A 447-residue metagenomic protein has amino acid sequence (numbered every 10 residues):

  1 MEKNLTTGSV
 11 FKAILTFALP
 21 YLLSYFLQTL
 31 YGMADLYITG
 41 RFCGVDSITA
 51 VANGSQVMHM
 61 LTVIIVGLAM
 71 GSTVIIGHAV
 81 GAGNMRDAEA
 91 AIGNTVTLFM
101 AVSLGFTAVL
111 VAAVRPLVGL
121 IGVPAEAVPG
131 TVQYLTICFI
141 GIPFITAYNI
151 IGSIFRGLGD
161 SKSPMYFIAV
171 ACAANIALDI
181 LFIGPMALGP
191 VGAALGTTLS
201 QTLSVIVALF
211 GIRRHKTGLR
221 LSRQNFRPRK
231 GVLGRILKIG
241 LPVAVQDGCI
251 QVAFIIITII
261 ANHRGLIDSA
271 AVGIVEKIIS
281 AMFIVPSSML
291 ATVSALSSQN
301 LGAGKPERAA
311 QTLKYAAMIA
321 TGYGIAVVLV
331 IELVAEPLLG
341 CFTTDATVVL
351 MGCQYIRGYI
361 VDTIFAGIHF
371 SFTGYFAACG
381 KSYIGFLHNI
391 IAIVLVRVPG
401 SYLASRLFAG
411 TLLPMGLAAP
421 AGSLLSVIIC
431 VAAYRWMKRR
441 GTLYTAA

Functional and structural regions predicted by a protein language model:
M1-A18, I76-P143, P185-L241, S297-D362 (+1 more regions): Short alpha-helical transmembrane segments in multi-pass integral membrane proteins
K12-T73, G77, L241-A261: Signature of the first transmembrane helix
T16-G32, I137, A171, S200-S204 (+4 more regions): Transmembrane helical elements of multi-pass membrane transporters/channels
Y21, Y25, Y37, V74 (+15 more regions): Transmembrane alpha-helix boundary and packing residues in multipass membrane permease domains and related
L30-T49, V118-A125, L181-L188, G248-A281 (+3 more regions): Helix-terminus/linker motif at the lipid-water interface of multi-pass membrane proteins
C43-Q56, L135, A194, L266-A281 (+2 more regions): Small-residue hotspots at the loop-to-helix junctions and early N-terminal turns of transmembrane alpha-helices
I48-A108, I145-P164, T258, A271-L329 (+2 more regions): Small-residue-rich hydrophobic transmembrane alpha-helices
C138-R156, P164-C172, A193-A208, S287-L290 (+4 more regions): Short runs within selected transmembrane alpha-helices of multi-pass transporters and secretion channels
